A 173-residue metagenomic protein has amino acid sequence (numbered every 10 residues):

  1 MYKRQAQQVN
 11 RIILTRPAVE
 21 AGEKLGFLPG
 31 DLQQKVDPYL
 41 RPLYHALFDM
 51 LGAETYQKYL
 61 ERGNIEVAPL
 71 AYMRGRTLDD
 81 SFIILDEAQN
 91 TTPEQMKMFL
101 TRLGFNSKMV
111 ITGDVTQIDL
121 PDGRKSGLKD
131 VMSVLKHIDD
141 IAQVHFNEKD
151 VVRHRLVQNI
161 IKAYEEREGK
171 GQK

Functional and structural regions predicted by a protein language model:
K3-L85, Q89-K173: Conserved helicase motor core of SF1/SF2 NTP-dependent helicases
